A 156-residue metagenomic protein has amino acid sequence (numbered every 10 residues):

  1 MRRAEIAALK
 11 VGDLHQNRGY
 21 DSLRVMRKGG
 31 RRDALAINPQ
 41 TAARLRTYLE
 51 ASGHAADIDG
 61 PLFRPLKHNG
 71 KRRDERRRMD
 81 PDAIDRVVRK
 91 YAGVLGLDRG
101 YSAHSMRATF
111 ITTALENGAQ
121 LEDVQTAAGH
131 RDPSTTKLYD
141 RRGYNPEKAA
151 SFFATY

Functional and structural regions predicted by a protein language model:
M1-A51, I58-G60, R64, S134: Conserved tyrosine-mediated DNA breakage-rejoining catalytic core shared by Y-recombinases
R3, A108, L121: Helix-turn-helix DNA-binding elements, focusing on the entry/boundary residues of the two helices that contact DNA
A7, D85, T112, Q125 (+1 more regions): Key DNA-contacting residues within the recognition helix of helix-turn-helix
L14-Q16, D98-R99, A119-D140, N145: Short, polar N-cap/turn motifs at the start of nucleic acid-interacting alpha helices
P39-D98: Active-site/catalytic core of tyrosine-dependent DNA strand-transfer enzymes
D98-G118: Short basic/aromatic active-site micro-motif
R141-Y156: DNA/chromatin major-groove-contacting recognition/catalytic segments
